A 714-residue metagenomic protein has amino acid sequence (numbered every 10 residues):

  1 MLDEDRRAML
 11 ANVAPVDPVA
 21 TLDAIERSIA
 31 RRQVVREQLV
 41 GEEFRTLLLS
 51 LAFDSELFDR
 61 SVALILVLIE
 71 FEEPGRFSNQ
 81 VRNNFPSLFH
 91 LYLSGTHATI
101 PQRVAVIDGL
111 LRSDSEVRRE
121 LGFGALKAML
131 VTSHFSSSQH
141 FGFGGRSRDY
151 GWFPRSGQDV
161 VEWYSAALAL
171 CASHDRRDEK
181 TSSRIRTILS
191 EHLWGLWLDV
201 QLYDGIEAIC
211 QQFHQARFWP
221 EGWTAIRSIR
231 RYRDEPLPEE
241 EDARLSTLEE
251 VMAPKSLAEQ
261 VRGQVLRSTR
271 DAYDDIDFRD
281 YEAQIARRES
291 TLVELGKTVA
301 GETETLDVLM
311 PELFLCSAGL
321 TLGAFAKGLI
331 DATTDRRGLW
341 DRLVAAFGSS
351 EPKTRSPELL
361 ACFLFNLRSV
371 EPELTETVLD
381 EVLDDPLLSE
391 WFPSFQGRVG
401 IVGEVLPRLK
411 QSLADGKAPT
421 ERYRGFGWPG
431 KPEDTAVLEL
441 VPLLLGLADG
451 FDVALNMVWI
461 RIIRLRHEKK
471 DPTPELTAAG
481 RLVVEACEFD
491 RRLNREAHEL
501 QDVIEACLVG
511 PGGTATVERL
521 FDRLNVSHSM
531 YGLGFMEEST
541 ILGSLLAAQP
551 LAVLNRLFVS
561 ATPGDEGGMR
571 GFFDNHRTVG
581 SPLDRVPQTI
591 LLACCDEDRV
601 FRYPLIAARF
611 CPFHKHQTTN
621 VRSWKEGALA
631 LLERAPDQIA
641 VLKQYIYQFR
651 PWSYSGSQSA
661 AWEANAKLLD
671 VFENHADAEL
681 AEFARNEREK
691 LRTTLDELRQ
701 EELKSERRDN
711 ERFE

Functional and structural regions predicted by a protein language model:
M1-E714: Non-catalytic all-alpha helical scaffold/repeat segments
